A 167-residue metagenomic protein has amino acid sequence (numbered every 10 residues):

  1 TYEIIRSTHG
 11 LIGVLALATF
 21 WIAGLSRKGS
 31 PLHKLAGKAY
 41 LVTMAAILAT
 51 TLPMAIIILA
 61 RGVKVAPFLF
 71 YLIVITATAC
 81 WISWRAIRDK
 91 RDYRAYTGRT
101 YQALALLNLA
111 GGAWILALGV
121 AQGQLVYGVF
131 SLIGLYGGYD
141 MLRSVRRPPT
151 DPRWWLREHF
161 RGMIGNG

Functional and structural regions predicted by a protein language model:
T1-G167: Alpha-helical membrane insertion/targeting regions
